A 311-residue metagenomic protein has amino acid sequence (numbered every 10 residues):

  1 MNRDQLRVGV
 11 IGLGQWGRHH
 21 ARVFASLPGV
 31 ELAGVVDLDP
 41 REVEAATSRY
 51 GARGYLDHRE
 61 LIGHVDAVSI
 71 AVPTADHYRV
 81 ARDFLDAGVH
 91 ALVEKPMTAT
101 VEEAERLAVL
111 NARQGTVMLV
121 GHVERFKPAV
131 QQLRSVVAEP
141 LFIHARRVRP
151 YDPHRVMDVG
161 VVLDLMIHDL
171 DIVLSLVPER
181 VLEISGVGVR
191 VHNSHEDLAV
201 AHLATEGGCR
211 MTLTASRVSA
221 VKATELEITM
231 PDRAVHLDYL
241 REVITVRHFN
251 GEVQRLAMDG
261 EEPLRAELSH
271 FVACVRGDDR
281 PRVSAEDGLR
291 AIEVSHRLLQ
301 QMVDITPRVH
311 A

Functional and structural regions predicted by a protein language model:
M1-N2, E60, A67-I70, A273-A311: C-terminal helix-rich "cap/oligomerization" subdomain common to oxidoreductases
M1-Y50: N-terminal Rossmann-like dinucleotide-binding module
Y50-L107: Beta-loop-alpha module in the N-terminal Rossmann-like domain of NAD(P)-dependent dehydrogenases, especially those
L56, V93-E94, M118-V120, H144 (+1 more regions): Hydrophobic residues in well-ordered beta-strands that form the structural core
T98-P153: A contiguous active-site-proximal alpha/beta segment in oxidoreductase catalytic domains
D152-R210, A215-V221, E286: Rossmann-like dinucleotide-binding domain that binds NAD(P)(H)
V189-V191, E206-L268, S284: NAD(P)-dinucleotide binding in Rossmann-like oxidoreductases
